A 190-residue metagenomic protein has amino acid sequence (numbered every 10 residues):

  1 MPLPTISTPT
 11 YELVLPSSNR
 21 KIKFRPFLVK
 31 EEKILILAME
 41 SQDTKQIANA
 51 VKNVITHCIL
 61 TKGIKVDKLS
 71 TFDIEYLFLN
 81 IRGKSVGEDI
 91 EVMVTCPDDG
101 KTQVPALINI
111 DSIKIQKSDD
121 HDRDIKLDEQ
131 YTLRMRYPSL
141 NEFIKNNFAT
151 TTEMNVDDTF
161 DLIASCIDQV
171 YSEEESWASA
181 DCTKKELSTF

Functional and structural regions predicted by a protein language model:
M1-F190: Long C-terminal interaction/binding lobes of large macromolecular proteins
